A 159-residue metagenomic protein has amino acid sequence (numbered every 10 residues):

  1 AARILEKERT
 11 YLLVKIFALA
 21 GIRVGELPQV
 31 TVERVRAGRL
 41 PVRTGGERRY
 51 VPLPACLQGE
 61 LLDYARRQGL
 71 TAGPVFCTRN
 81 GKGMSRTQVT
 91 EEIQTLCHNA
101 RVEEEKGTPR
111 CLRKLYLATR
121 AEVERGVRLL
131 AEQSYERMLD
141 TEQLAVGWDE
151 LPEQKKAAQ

Functional and structural regions predicted by a protein language model:
A1, V75-F76, L117: Bulky hydrophobic/aromatic "packing anchor" residues in well-ordered structure
A1-A20, V24: Basic, Lys/Arg- and aromatic-enriched nucleic-acid-binding interface segment
L5-E6, I16, S85, E105 (+1 more regions): Residue-level marker of regulatory loop/turn positions in helix-turn-helix DNA-binding domains and in histidine
I16-Q29, E122-R125, S134-Y135: A short, glycine-centered helix-capping/turn motif at helix boundaries that positions DNA-contacting or catalytic
A20, G25-E60: Conserved tyrosine-mediated DNA breakage-rejoining catalytic core shared by Y-recombinases
G45, A131-Q159: Catalytic-site neighborhood detector that most strongly recognizes the C-terminal catalytic loop/helix of tyrosine
P54-E104: Active-site/catalytic core of tyrosine-dependent DNA strand-transfer enzymes
E91-R125, E132, E136, E150: Short, basic (Lys/Arg/His-rich) helix/loop patches that form interaction surfaces in the mid-to-C-terminal regions
